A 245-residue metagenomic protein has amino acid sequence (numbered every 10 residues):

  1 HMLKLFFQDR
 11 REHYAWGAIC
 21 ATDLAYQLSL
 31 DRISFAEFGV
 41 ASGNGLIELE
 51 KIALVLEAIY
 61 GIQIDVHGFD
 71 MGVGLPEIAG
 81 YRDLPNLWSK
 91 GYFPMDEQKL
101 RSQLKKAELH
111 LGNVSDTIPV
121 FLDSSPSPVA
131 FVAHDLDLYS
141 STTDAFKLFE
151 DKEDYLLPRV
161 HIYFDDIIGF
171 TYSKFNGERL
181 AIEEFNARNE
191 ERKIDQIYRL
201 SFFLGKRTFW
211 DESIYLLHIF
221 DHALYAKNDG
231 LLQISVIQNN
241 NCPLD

Functional and structural regions predicted by a protein language model:
L3-F6, R32-D245: S-adenosylmethionine/decaboxylated-SAM
L5-G17: Conserved SAM-binding loop and adjacent beta-strand
A15-D31: Conserved alpha-helix/loop element of class I SAM-dependent methyltransferases that forms part of the SAM/SAH-binding
